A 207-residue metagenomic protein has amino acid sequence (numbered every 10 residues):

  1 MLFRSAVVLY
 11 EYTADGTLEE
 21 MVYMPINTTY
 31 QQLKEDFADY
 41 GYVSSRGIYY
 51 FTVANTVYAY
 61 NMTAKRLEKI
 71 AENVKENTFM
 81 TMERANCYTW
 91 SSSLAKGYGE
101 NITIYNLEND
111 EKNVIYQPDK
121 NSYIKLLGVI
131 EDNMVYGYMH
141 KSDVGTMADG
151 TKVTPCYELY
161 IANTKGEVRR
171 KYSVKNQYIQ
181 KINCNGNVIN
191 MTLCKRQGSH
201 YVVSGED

Functional and structural regions predicted by a protein language model:
S5-L33, T52-E72, K96-K120, T146-Q177 (+1 more regions): Surface-exposed loop/turn elements that mediate protein-protein interactions on large endomembrane-trafficking
N27-Y42, E72-R84, K120-D132, S173-G186: Repeated scaffold domains used in trafficking and secretory/extracellular systems, primarily beta-propellers
V43, F51, M82-E83, K96 (+2 more regions): Residue-level signal for WD-repeat beta-propeller blades
I48-Y49, N86-T89, V135: Hydrophobic beta-strand positions that form the internal "hydrophobic ladder" of WD40/Gbeta-like beta-propeller blades
F51-T52, W90-S91, Y138, T192-C194: Residue-level marker for isolated small/hydroxyl-bearing positions within beta-strands of beta-sheet-rich domains
N55, G137-D143: Generic short beta-strand segments
L126-L127, M134-G137, G150-T151: C-terminal structured domains
